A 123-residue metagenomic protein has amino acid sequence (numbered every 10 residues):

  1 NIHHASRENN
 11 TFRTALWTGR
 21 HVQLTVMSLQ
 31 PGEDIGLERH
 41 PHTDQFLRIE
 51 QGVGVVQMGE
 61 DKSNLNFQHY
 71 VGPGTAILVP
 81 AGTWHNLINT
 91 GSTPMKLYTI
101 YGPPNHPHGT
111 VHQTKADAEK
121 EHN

Functional and structural regions predicted by a protein language model:
N1-Q23, G36, H69, Q113-N123: A short, N-terminal "cap"/entry segment at the start of jelly-roll beta-barrel domains of the cupin/DSBH fold
H4-R7, I88-N123: Double-stranded beta-helix
T25-P41: Conserved short histidine dyad/triad with adjacent acidic residue
V26, F46, F67-Q68: Short, surface-exposed secondary-structure edge patches
V26, V56-M58, L97: Short hydrophobic/aromatic-rich beta-strand segments that constitute the beta-sheet cores of beta-sandwich/beta-barrel
G36-L37, V56-Q57, V79, H85-G91: Short beta-strand His + acidic residue motifs that chelate non-heme Fe in jelly-roll/DSBH and cupin folds
H42-E60: Glycine- and acidic-residue-biased ligand/ion/polar-headgroup-sensing regions
D61-P80: Short acidic-glycine-tyrosine-enriched beta hairpin
